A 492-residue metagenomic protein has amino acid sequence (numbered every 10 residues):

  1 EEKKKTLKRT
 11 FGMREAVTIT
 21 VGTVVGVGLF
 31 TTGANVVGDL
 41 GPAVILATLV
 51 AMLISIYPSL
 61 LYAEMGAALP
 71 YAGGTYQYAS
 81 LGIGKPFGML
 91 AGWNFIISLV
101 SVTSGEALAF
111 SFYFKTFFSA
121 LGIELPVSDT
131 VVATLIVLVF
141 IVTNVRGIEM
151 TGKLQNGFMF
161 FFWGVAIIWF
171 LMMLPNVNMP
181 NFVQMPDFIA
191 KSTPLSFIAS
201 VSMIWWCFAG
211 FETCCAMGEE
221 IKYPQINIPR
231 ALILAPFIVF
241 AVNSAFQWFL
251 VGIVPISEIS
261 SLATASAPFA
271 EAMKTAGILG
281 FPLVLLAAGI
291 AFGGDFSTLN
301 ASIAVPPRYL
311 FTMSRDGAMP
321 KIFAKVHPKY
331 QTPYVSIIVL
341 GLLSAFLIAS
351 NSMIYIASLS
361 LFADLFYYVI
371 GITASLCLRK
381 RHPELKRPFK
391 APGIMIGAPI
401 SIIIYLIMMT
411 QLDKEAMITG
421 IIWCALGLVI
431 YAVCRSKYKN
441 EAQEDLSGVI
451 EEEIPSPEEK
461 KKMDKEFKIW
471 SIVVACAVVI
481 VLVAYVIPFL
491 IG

Functional and structural regions predicted by a protein language model:
E1, S80, A107-V131, V165 (+7 more regions): Helix-loop-helix connectors at the membrane interface of multi-pass transporters/channels
E1-A34, G38-A43, S55-A63, Y71-A72 (+3 more regions): Membrane-interface "cap" regions at the ends of multi-pass membrane proteins
F11-F30, I136-V139, F188-F246, L250 (+1 more regions): Hydrophobic, membrane-embedded alpha-helices of multi-pass small-molecule transporters
N35-D39, A47, I56-V137, I141-V145 (+2 more regions): Hydrophobic transmembrane alpha-helices that form the core helical bundles of multi-pass secondary transporters
Q77-Y78, G84, T116-L121, D187 (+2 more regions): TM-loop-TM module centered on a large, flexible mid-protein loop between adjacent transmembrane helices in multi-pass
F114, S128-M179, K191-S192, L232-F237 (+3 more regions): Membrane-interface loop-to-helix entry segments
F160-F188, Q247-V254, Y368, I372-L385 (+2 more regions): Hydrophobic alpha-helical segments and their helix-loop junctions in multi-pass secondary transporters
I322-Q331, Y368-M417, V433-V473: C-terminal membrane-solvent junction of multi-pass transporters and transport-like membrane proteins
